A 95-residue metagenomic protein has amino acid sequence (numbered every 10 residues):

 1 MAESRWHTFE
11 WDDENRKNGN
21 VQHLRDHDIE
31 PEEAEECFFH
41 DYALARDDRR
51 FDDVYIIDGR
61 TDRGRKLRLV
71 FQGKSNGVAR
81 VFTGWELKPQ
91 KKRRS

Functional and structural regions predicted by a protein language model:
M1-S95: Ribonuclease/tRNase effector modules and their secretory precursors
